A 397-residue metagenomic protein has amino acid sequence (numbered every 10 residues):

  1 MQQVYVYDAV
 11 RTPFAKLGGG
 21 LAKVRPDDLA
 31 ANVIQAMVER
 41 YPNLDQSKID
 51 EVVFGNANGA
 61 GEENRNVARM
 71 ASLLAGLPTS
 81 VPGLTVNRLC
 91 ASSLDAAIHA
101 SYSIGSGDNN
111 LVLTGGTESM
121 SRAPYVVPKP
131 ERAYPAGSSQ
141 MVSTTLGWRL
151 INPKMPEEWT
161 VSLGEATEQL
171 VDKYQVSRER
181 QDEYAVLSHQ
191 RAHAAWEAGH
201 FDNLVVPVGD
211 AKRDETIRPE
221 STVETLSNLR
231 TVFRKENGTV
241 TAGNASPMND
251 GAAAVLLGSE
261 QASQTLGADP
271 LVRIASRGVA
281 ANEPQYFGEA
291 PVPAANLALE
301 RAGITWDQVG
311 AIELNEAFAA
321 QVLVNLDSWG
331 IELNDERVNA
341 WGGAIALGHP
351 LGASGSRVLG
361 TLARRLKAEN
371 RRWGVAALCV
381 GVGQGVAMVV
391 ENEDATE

Functional and structural regions predicted by a protein language model:
M1-V24, L146, E224-E289, P293 (+6 more regions): Condensing-enzyme catalytic core mediating Claisen C-C bond formation in acyl metabolism
R11-T12, K23-N32, N43, R180-T265 (+2 more regions): N-terminal extracellular/periplasmic Venus flytrap/periplasmic-binding protein-like
A22-V112, T117-P135, V205-D214, Q285 (+1 more regions): Conserved beta-ketoacyl condensing-enzyme motif
V24, N56-V112, T144-T145, E158-S162 (+3 more regions): Conserved catalytic cysteine-centered active-site region of acyl-thioester-dependent Claisen-condensing enzymes
D27-Y41, V67-A71, A96, L163-L170 (+5 more regions): Short, well-ordered amphipathic alpha-helical segments that serve as non-catalytic structural scaffolds within diverse
R88-E118, V171-H200, A254-Q261, D327 (+2 more regions): Active-site-proximal alpha-helical scaffold in enzymes
L111-Q169: Flexible glycine-/small-residue-enriched beta->alpha junction loops that bind anionic phosphate/pyrophosphate groups
E165-E168, F201-L204, A211, A275-A346: Active-site pocket-lining segment
